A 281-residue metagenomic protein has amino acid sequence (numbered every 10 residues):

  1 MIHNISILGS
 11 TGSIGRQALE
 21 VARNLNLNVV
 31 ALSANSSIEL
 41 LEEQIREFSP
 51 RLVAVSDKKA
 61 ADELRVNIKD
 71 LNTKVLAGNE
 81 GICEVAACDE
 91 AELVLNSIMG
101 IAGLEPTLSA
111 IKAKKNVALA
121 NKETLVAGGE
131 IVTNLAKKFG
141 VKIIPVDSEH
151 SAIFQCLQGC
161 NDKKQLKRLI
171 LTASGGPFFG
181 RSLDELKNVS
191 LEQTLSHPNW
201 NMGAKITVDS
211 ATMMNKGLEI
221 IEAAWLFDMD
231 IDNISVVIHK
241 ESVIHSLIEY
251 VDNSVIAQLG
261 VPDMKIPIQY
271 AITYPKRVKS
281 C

Functional and structural regions predicted by a protein language model:
M1-C281: Catalytic, metal-anchored helix/loop core of enzyme active sites in primary metabolism
